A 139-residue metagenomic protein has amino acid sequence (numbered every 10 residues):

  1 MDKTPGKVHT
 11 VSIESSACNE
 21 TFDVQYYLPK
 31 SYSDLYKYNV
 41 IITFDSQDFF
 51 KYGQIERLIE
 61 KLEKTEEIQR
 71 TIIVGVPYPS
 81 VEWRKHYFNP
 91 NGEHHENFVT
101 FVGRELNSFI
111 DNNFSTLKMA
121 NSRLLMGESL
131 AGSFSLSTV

Functional and structural regions predicted by a protein language model:
M1-V139: Non-catalytic cap/lid and distal C-terminal segments of serine-dependent acyl enzymes
